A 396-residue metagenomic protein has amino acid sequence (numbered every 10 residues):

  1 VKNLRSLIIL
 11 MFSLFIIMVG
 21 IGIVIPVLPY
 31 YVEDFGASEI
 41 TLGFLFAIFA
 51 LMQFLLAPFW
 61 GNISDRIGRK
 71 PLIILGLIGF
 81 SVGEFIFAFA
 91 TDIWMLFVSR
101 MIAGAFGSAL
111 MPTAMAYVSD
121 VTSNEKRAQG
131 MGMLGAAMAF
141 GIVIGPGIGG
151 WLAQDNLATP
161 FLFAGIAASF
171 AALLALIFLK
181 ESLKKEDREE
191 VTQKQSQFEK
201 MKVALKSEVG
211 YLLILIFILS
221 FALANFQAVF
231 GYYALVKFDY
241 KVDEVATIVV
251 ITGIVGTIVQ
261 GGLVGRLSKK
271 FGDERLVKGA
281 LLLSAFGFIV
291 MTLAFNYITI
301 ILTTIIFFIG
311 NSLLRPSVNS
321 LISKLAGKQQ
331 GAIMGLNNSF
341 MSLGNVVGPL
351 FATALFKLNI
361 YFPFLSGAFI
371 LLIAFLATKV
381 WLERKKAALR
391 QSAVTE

Functional and structural regions predicted by a protein language model:
K2-N3, K180-I214, E396: Juxtamembrane intracellular "pre-TM" segments in multi-pass secondary transporters
P26-E39, V229-E244: Short amphipathic helix-loop junctions that connect adjacent transmembrane helices in Major Facilitator Superfamily/SLC
F54-T91: Conserved MFS/SLC helix-loop-helix module at the cytosolic interface between two early adjacent transmembrane helices
A57-G68, V259-D273, F356: Helix-to-loop junctions at the C-terminal end of transmembrane segments in multipass secondary transporters
G83, W94-I102, I298-I306: Paired small-residue
S99-F140: Cytoplasmic helix-loop-helix junction between adjacent transmembrane helices in 12-TM secondary transporters
M133-I177: Helix-loop-helix hairpin linking two adjacent transmembrane segments in secondary transporters
E274-V318: C-terminal transmembrane helical hairpin of 12-TM major facilitator-type secondary transporters
